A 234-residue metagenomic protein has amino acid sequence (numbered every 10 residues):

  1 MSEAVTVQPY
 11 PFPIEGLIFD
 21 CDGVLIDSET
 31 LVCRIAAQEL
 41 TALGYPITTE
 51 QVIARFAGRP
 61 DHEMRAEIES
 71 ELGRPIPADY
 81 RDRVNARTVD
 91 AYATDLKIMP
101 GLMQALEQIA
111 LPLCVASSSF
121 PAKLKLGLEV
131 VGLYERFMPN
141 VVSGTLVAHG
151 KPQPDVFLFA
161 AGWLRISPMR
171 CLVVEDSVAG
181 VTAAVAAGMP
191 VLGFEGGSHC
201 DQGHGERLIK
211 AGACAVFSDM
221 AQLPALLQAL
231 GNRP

Functional and structural regions predicted by a protein language model:
S2-A54: Active-site neighborhood of HAD-like aspartate-dependent phosphohydrolases
S2-E15, D79, E107, F120-P234: Asp-based, Mg2+/Mn2+-dependent phosphohydrolase catalytic module
P13, D90-V115, P121-K125: Short, acidic loop-to-helix structural element flanking the phosphoryl-transfer center in phosphate-processing enzymes
L25, L113, V173-V174: Conserved SAM-binding loop
C33, A37, I53, D61-A66 (+3 more regions): An amphipathic alpha-helix signature
E39-L40, P60-P75, G127, A161 (+1 more regions): Helix-loop "lid/cap" segments that line or gate small-molecule binding pockets
Y45-I53, G73-D82, E135-M138, P168: Short, surface-exposed acidic
P46, A66-Q104: Metal-dependent phosphoesterase signature
